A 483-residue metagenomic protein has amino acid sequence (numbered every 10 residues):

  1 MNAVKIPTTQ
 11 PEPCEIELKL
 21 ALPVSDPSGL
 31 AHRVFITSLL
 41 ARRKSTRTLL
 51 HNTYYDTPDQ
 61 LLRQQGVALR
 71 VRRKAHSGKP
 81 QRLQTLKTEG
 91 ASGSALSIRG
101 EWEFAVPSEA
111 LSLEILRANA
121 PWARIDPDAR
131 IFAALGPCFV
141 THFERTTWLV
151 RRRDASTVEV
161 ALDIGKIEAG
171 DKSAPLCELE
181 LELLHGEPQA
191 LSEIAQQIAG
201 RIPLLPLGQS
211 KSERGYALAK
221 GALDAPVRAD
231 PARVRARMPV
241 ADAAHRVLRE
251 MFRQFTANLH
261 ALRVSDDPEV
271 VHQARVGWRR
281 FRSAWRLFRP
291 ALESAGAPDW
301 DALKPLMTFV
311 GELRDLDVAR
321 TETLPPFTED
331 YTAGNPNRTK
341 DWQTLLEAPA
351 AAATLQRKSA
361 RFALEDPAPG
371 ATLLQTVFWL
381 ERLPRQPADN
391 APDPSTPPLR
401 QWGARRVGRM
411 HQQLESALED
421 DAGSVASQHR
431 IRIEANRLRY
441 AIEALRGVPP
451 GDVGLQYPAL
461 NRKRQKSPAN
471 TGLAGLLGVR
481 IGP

Functional and structural regions predicted by a protein language model:
N2-P483: Function-determining surface determinants
